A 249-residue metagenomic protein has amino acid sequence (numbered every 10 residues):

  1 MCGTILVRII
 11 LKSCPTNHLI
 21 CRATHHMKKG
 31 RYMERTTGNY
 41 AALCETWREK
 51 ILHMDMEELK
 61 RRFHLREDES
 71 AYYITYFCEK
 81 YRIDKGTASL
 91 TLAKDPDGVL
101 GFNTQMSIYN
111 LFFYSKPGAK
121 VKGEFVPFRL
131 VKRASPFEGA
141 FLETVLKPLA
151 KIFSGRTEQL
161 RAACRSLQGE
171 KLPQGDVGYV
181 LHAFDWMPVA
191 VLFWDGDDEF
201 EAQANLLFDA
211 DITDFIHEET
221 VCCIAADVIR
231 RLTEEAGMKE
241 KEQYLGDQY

Functional and structural regions predicted by a protein language model:
L6, L11, P15-R22, H26: Short hydrophobic targeting helices and cationic amphipathic motifs that mediate membrane/organellar targeting
G30-S70, F113-L167: Short Lys/Arg-enriched alpha/beta "domain-start" segment
L59-K85, E170-D195: Amphipathic, interaction-prone secondary-structure segments
E79-M106, W194-E219: Intrinsically disordered, low-complexity regulatory segments enriched in Ser/Thr/Pro and charged residues
F102-P117, C222-R230: Short, hydrophobic/amphipathic alpha-helical patches that form generic packing surfaces within helical domains
K151-D214: Conserved binding-pocket/active-site segment within a compact domain
D197-Y249: Alpha-helical oligomerization segments
